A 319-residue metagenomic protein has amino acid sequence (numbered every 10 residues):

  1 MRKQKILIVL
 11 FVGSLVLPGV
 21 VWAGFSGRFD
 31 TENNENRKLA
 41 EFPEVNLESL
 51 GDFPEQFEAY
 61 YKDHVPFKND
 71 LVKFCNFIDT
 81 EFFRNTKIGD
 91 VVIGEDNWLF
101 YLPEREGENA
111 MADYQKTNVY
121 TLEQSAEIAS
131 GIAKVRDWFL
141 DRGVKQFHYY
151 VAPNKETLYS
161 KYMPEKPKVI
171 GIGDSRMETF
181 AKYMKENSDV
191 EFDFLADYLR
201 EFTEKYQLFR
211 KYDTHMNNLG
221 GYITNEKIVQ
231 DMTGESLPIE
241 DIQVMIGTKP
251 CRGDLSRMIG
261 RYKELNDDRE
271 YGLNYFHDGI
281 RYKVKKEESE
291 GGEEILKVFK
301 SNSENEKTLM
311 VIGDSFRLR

Functional and structural regions predicted by a protein language model:
M1-R319: Extracellular glycan-modifying ectodomains
